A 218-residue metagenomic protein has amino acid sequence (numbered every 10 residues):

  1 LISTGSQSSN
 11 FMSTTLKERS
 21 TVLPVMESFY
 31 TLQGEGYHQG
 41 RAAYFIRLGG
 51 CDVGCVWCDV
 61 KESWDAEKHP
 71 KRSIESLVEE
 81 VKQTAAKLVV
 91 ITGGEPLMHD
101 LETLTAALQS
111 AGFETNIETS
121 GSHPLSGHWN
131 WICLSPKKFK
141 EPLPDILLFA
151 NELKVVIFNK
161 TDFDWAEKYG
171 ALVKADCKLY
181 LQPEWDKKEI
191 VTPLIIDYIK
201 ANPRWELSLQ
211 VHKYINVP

Functional and structural regions predicted by a protein language model:
L1-G49, G54-W57, K61-E62, E206 (+1 more regions): Flexible, acidic/Gly-rich N-terminal and inter-domain linker regions that tether and position cofactor-handling modules
S13, M26-L32, G36, C58 (+7 more regions): Generic alpha-helix detector with strongest preference for long hydrophobic helices that associate with membranes
R19-S20, D52-C55, E80, K140-L143 (+1 more regions): Short amphipathic alpha-helical segments, especially helix-boundary/capping motifs
L23-Y30, A42-A43, G49, G54-W129: Conserved Radical SAM active-site core
L97-P218: Conserved AdoMet/S-adenosylmethionine-binding subsite of the radical SAM
